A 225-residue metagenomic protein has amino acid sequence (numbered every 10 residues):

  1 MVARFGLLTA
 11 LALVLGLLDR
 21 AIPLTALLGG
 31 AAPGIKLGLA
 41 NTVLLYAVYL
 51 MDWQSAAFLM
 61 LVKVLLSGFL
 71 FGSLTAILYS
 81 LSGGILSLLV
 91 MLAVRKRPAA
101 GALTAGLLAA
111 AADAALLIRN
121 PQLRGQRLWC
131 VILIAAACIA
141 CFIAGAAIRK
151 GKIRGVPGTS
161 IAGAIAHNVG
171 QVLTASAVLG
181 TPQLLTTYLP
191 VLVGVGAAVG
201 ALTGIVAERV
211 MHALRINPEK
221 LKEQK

Functional and structural regions predicted by a protein language model:
M1, F5-L8, L39, L81 (+5 more regions): Terminal, non-globular segments
M1-A47, Q54: Hydrophobic transmembrane alpha-helices
F5-L7, V14, L59, S80-L117 (+3 more regions): Short helix-perturbing small/polar motifs within transmembrane alpha-helices
G16-I35, L61-M91, L117-L133, Y188: Interfacial aromatic-anchored transmembrane helix boundaries in multi-pass membrane proteins
D19-L27, L70, L74, L78 (+7 more regions): Membrane-interfacial segments
W53-L61: Membrane-helix interface/capping segments
L61-S73, P98-G101, R119, V193-G200 (+1 more regions): Alpha-helical membrane-embedding segments and immediately adjacent membrane-interface amphipathic helices
